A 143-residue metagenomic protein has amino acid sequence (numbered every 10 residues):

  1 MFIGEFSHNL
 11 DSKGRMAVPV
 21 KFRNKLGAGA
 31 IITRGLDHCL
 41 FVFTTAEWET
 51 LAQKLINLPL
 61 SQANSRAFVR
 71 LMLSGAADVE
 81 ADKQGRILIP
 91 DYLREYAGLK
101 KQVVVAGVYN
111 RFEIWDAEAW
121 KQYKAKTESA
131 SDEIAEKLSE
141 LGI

Functional and structural regions predicted by a protein language model:
M1-S7, S12, F22-V79, K83 (+1 more regions): Flexible "stalk/tail and boundary" regions
